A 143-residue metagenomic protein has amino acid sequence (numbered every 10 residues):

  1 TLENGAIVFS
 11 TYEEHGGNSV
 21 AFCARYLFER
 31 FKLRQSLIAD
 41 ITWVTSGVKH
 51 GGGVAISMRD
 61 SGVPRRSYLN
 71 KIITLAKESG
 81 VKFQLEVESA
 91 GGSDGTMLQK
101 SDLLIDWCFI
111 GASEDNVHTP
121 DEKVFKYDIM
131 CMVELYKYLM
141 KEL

Functional and structural regions predicted by a protein language model:
T1-D60, V87, G91, G95: Acidic/histidine-rich catalytic neighborhood of metal-dependent amide-processing enzymes
V54-V133, L139-L143: Active-site-adjacent substrate-binding region of metalloamidase/peptidase-like peptide-processing proteins
